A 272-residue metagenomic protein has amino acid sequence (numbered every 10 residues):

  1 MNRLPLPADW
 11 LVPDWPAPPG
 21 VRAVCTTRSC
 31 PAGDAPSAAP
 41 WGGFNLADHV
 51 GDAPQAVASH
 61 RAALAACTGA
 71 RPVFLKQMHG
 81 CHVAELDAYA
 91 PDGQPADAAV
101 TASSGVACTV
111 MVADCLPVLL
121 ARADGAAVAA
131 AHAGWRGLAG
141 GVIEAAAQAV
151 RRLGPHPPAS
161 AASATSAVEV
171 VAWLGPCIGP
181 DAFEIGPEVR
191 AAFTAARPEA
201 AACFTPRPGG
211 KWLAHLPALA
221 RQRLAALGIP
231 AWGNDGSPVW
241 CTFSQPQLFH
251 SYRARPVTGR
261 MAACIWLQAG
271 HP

Functional and structural regions predicted by a protein language model:
M1-P272: Active-site microenvironment for binding and transforming phosphate-containing groups
